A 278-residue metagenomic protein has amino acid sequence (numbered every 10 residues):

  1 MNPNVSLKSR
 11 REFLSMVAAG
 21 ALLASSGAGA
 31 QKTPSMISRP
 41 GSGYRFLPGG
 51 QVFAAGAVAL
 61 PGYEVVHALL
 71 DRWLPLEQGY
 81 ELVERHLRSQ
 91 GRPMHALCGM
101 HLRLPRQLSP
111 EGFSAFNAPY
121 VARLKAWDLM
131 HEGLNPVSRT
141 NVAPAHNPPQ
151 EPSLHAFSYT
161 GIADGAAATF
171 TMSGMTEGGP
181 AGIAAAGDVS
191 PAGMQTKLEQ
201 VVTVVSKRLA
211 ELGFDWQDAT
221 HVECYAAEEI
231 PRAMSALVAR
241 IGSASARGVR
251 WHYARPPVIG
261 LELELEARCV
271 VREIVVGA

Functional and structural regions predicted by a protein language model:
M1-K8, A19-A21: N-terminal secretory signal peptides
P3, L7, S26-R39: C-terminal segment of N-terminal export signals and the immediately downstream linker at the start of the mature
R11-E12, A166: A residue-level detector for conformationally permissive "hinge/kink" positions
E12-Q31: N-terminal export signals
K32-A278: Short, polar/acidic, helix-capping and beta-turn segments at strand->helix junctions that line the mouths
